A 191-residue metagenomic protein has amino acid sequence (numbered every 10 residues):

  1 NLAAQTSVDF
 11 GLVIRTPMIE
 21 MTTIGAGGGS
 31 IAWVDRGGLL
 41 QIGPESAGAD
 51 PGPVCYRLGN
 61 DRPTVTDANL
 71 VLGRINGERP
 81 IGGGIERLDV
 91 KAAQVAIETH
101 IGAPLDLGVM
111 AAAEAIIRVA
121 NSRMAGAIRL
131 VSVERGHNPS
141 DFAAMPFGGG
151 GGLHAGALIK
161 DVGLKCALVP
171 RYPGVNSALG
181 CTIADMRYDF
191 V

Functional and structural regions predicted by a protein language model:
N1-V191: N-terminally biased helix-coil "hinge/interface" segments that flank
